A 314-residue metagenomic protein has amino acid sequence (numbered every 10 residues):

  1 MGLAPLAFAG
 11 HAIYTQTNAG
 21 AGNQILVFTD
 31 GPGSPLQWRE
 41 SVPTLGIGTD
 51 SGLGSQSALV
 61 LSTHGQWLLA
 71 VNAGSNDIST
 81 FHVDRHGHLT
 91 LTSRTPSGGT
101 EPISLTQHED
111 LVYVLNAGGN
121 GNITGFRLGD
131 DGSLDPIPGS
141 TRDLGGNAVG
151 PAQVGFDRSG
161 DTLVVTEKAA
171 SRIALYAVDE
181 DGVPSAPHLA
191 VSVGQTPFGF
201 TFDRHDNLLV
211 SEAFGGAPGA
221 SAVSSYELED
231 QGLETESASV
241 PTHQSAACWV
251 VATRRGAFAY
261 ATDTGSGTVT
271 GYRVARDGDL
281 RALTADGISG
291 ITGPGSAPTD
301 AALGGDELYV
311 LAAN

Functional and structural regions predicted by a protein language model:
F8-G31: An edge-strand/N-cap motif at the start of beta-rich repeat modules
T15, A70, V114, V165 (+3 more regions): Residue position within the beta-strands of beta-propeller blades
N18-G20, D30, A73, V83 (+9 more regions): Short loop/turn segments immediately following the C-termini of beta-strands
G22-L26, D77-S79, N122-T124, R172-L175 (+2 more regions): Structural motif
V27-P35, F81-H88, R127-L134, Y176-V183 (+2 more regions): Short loop/turn segments immediately following beta-strands, especially the blade-tip and inter-blade linker loops
W38-D50, T90-P96, I137-G145, S185-V191 (+2 more regions): A short beta-strand motif characteristic of beta-propeller blades
L45-H64, S97-L111, D143-T162, S192-V210 (+3 more regions): Beta-rich, blade/repeat-based domains predominating in secreted/periplasmic proteins but also intracellular
Y113-L128, D135-G199: Aromatic- and glycine-enriched pocket-lining scaffold segments that form the walls of small-molecule binding clefts
